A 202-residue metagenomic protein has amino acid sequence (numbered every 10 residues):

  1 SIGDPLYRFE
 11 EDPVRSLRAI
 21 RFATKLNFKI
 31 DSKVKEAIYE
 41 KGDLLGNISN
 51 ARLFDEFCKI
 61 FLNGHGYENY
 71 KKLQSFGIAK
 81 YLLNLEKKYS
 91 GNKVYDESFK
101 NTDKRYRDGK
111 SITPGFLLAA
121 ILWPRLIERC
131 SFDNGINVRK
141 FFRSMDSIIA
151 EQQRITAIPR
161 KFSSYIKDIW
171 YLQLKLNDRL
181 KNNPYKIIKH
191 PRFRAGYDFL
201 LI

Functional and structural regions predicted by a protein language model:
S1-D133: Glycine- and charge-enriched loop/helix tracts that form the active or gating conduit in phosphate/cation-handling
K72, F76-I202: C-terminal subdomains that position terminal phosphate/3'-OH groups for nucleotidyl transfer/ligation, primarily on
